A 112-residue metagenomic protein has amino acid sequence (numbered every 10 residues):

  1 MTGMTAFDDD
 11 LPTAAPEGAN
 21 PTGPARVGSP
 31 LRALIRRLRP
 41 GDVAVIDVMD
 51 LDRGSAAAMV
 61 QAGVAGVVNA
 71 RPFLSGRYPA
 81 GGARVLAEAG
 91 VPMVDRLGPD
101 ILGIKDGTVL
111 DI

Functional and structural regions predicted by a protein language model:
M1-P21: A short, flexible N-terminal coil/short beta segment enriched in small residues
P16-I112: Feature captures the catalytic cores and cofactor-binding loops of soluble hydro-lyases/lyases that act on carboxylate
